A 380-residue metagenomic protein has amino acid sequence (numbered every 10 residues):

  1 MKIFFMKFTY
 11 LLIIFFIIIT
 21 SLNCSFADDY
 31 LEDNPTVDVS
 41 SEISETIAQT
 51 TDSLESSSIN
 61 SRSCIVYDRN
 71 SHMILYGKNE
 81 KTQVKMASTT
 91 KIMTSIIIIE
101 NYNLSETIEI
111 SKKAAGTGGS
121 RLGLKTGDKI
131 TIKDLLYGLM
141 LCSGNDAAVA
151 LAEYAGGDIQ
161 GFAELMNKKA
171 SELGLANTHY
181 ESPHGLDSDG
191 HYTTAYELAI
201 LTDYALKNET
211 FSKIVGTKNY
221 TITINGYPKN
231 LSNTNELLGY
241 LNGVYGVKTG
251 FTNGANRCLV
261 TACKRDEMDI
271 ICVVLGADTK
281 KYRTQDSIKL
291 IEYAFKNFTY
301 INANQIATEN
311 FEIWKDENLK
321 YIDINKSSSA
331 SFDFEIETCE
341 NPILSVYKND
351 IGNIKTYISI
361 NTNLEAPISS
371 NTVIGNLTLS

Functional and structural regions predicted by a protein language model:
M1-K2, S380: Short intrinsically disordered, low-complexity coil segments enriched in acidic
I3-A27: Sec-dependent N-terminal signal peptides of Gram-positive bacterial secreted proteins and lipoproteins
F5-F8, I19, P35, E45 (+1 more regions): Intrinsically disordered/low-complexity terminal segments and short unstructured peptides
I13, T50-D52, C258: A generic local structural motif
T20, L104, N302-Q305: Residues in and immediately flanking transmembrane alpha helices
S25-E209, I214, T221: Active-site-adjacent loops and short helices of periplasmic peptidoglycan-processing enzymes
L175-A176, G190-Y192, Y196-S380: Domain-terminus/edge residues, biased toward the C-terminal soluble/receptor-binding domains of extracytoplasmic
